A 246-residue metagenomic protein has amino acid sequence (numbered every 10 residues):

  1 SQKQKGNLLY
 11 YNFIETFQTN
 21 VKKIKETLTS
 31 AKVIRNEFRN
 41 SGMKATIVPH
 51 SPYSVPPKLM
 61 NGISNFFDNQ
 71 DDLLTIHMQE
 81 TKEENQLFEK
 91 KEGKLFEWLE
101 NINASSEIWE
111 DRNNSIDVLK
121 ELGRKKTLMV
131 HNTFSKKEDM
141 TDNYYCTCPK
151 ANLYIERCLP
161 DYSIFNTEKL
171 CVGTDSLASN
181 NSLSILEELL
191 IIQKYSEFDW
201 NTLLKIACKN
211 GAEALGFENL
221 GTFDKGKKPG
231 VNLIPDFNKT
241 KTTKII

Functional and structural regions predicted by a protein language model:
S1, T127-T133, N232-I234: Short, hydrophobic beta-strand segments that form beta-sheet elements in well-ordered domains
S1-K32, S41-P52: Metal-cofactor-binding active-site regions of metalloenzymes
N7-Y10, D142-T147, E168-L170, I246: Active-site regions of enzymes building and remodeling cell-envelope glycoconjugates
F13-T19, E80, P149-Y154, D175-A178: Short, acidic/turn-prone active-site loops that include or flank metal/cofactor- and phosphate-binding residues
T19-L28, Y154-S163, N180-S184, T243-K244: Short, charged, surface-exposed secondary-structure boundary motifs
L28-Y144, I155-L170: Histidine/acidic residue-rich metal-binding segments in metalloenzymes
M78, H131-T133, T147-A151, T174-S176 (+1 more regions): Active-site proximal loops enriched in glycine and acidic residues that flank catalytic Cys/His/Asp and coordinate
P160-D236: His/Asp/Glu-enriched, well-ordered alpha-helical/loop segment that forms or immediately abuts the divalent-metal
